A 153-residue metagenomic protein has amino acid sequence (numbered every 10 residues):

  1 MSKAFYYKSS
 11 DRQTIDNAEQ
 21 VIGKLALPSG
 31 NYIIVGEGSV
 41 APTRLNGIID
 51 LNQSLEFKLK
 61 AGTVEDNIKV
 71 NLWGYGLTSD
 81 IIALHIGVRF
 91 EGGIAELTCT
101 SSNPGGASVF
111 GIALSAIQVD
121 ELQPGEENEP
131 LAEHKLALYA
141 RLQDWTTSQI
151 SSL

Functional and structural regions predicted by a protein language model:
M1-L153: Extracellular jelly-roll beta-sandwich "head" domains, especially the C-terminal globular C1q domain
